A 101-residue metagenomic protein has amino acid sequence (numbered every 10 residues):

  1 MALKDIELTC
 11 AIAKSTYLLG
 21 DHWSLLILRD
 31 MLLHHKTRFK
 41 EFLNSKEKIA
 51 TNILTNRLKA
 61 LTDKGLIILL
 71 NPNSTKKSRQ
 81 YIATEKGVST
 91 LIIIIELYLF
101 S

Functional and structural regions predicted by a protein language model:
M1-E7: N-terminal intrinsically disordered/low-complexity leader segments
I6, P72-N73: Short loop/turn motifs at secondary-structure junctions and domain boundaries
C10-A50: N-terminal helix-turn-helix DNA-binding core of bacterial DNA-binding proteins
I12, I94-S101: Hydrophobic alpha-helical core bundles mediating ligand binding, dimerization, or RNAP-core interactions
G20, N73-L97: Basic, amphipathic "hinge/linker" alpha-helix immediately C-terminal to the N-terminal HTH DNA-binding motif
L26, D30, L66-I68, E96: Solvent-exposed, amphipathic alpha-helical segments
K40, K59, R79: Residues within the helices of the helix-turn-helix
K46-L69, T75-K76: Canonical helix-turn-helix DNA-binding module
